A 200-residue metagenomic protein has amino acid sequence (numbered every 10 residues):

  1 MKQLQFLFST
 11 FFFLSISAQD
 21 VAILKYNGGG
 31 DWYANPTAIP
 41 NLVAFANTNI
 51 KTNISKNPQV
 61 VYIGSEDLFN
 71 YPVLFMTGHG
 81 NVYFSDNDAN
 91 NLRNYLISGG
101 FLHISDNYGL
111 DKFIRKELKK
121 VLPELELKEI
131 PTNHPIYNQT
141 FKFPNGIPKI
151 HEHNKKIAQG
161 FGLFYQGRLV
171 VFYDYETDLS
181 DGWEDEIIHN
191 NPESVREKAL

Functional and structural regions predicted by a protein language model:
M1-Q19: Bacterial Sec-dependent N-terminal signal peptides
S17-V73, T77-G80, D178-L179, D185-L200: Aromatic-Pro/Gly-enriched surface loop or interdomain linker that acts as a lid/target-recognition segment
Q19, F69-L74, I97-L102, L125 (+1 more regions): Loop/turn elements at helix/coil->beta-strand transitions in domains of secreted/extracellular proteins
V21, V73-F113: Short alpha-beta junction capping motif
Y26-G30, H79-Y83, F101, Y108-K112 (+2 more regions): Solvent-exposed loop/turn segments at secondary-structure junctions within structured extracellular/periplasmic domains
T37-N41, F45, N87, N91 (+1 more regions): Extracytoplasmic/secreted proteins, especially bacterial periplasmic and envelope-associated proteins
A44, T48-T52, N70, I130-L200: Catalytic beta-strand/loop cores that center a nucleophilic Ser/Cys/Thr and support acyl-enzyme chemistry
N53-V61, I104-N107, L125-N133: Surface-exposed patches in mature extracellular/periplasmic domains of secreted proteins
